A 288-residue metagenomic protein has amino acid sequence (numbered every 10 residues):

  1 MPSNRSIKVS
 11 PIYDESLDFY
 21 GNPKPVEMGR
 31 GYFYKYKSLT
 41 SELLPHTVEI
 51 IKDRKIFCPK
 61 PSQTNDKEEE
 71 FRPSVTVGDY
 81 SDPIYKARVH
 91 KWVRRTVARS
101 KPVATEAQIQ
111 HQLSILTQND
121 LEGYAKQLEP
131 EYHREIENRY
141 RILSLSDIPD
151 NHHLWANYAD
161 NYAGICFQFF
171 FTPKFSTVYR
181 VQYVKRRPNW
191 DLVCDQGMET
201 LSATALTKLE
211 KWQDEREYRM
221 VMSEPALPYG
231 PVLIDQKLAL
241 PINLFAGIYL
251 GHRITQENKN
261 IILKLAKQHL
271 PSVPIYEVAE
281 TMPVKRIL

Functional and structural regions predicted by a protein language model:
P2-L288: Partner-binding and oligomerization surfaces adjacent to conserved cores of proteins that assemble macromolecular
